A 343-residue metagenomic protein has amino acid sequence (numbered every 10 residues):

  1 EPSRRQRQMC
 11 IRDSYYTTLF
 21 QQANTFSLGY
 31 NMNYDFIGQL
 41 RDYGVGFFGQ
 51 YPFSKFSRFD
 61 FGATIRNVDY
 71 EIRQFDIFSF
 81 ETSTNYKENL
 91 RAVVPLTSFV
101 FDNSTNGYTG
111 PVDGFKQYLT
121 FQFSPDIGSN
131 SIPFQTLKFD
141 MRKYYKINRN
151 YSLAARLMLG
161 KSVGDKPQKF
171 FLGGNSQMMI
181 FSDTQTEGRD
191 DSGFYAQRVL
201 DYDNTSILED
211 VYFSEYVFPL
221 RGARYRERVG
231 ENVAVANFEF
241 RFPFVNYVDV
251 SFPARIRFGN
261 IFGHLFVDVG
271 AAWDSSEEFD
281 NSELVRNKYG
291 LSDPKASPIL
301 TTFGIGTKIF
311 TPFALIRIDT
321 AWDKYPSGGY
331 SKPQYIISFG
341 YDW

Functional and structural regions predicted by a protein language model:
E1-R7, I11: Single conserved hydrophobic/aromatic residue that forms the stacking wall/gate of nucleotide- or nucleobase-binding
Q6, D42-G44, A92-L96, G114 (+5 more regions): Transmembrane beta-barrel architecture of outer-membrane proteins
D13, M32-Q74, T82-T84: Transmembrane beta-barrel wall of Gram-negative outer-membrane proteins
T17-T25, N31-D35, S83-E88, A92-N260 (+3 more regions): C-terminal outer-membrane beta-barrel translocator/porin domains of Gram-negative envelope proteins and their
R58-D60, S152-A154, L315-R317: Membrane-spanning beta-strand positions in outer-membrane beta-barrel proteins
L96-F99, I309, K332-W343: Outer-membrane beta-barrel "beta-signal"
N148, I309-F313: A generic beta-sheet turn/junction motif
D268: Short basic (Lys/Arg) and small-residue
